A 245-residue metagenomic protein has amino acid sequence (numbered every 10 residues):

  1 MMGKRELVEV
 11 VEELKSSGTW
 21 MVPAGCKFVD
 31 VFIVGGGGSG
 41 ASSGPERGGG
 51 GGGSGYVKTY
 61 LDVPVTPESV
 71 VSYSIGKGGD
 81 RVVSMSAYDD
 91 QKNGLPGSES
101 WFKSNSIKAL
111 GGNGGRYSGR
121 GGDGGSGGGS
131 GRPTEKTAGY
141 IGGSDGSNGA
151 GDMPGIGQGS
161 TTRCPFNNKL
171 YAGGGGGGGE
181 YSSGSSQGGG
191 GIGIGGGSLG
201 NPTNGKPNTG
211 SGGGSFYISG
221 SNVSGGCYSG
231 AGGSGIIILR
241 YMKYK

Functional and structural regions predicted by a protein language model:
M1-L14, K245: Glycine-rich, low-complexity segments
V11-W20, K58-V63: Generic detection of short hydrophobic beta-strand segments and adjacent strand-loop junctions
S16, A24-G25, P67: Surface-exposed loops/turns
W20-V22, R81-V82: Short beta-strand His + acidic residue motifs that chelate non-heme Fe in jelly-roll/DSBH and cupin folds
M21-G25, V29: Extracellular beta-strand-rich solenoid/capping regions of secreted or surface-exposed proteins that bind or remodel
F28-K245: Low-complexity, glycine/proline-biased repetitive segments and flexible coils/loops
